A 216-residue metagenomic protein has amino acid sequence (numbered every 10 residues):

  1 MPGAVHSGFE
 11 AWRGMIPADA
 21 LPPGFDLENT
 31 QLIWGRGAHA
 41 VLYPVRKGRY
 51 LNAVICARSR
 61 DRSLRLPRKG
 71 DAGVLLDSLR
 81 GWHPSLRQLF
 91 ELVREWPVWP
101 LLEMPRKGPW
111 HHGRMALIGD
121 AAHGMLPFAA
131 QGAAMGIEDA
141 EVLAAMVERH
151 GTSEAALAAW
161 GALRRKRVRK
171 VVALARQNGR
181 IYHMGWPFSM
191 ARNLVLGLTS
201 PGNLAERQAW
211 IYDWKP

Functional and structural regions predicted by a protein language model:
M1-Q88, V93-R94, K107: Conserved FAD-binding catalytic core of PHBH/FMO-like flavoproteins
S7, T152-A155, M190: Alpha-helix N-cap and coil->helix boundary residues
W12, L42, V74, E95-I181: Conserved mid-domain beta->alpha element of the FAD-binding
L66-G70, Q131, G151, W186: Residues at secondary-structure transition points
G81-S85, R149-T152, K166, P187: Alpha-helical structural elements of signaling/regulatory helical domains
R87-F90, R169-V172, E206-Q208: Short, hydrophobic secondary-structure boundary micro-motifs
Y182-P201: C-terminal domain-closing interface element
L196-P216: C-terminal auxiliary extensions adjacent to catalytic cores
